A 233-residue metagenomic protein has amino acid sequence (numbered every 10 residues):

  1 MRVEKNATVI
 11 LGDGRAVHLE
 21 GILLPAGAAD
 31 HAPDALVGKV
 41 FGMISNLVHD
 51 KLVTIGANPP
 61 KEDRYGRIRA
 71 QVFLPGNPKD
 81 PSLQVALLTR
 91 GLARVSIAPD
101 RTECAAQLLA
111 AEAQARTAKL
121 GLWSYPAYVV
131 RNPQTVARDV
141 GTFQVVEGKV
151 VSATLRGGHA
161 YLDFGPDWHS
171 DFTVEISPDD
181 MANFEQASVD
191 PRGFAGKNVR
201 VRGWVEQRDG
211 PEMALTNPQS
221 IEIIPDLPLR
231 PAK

Functional and structural regions predicted by a protein language model:
M1-K233: Small beta-barrel nucleic-acid-binding modules, primarily SNase/OB-fold domains and secondarily Tudor-like barrels
